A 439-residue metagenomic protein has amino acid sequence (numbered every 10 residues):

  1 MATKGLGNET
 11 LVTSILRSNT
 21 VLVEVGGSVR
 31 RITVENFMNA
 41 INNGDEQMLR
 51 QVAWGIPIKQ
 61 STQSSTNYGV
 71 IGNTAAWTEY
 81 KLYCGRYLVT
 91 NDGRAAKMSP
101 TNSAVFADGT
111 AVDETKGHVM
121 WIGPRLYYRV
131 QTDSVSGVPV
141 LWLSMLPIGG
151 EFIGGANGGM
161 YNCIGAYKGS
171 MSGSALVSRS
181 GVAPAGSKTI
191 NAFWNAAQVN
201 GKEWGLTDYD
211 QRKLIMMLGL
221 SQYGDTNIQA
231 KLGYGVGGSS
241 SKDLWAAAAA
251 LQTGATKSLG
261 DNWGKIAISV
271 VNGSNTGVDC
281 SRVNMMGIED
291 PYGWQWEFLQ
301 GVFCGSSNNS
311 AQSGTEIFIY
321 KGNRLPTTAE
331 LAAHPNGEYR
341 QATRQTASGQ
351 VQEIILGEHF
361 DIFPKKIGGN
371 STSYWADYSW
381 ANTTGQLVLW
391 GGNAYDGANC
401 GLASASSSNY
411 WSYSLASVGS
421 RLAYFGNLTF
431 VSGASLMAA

Functional and structural regions predicted by a protein language model:
M1-S18, L436-A439: Short, intrinsically disordered N-terminal pre-domain segments
S18-V25, G287-E289: Short hydrophobic/aromatic-rich beta-strand motifs
L22-V29, P57-T62, Y167-S170: Short, flexible beta-strand-to-coil junctions
V23-N43: Short, surface-exposed terminal/edge motifs of secreted or surface/virion proteins that either
D45-I122, Y128-V130, A439: GGW-centered surface loops in extracellular recognition modules
W54, Q211-K213, Y234-S258, N262 (+3 more regions): C-terminal, surface-exposed recognition/capping segments
T110-G117, W142-P291, Q295: Short aromatic-cysteine micro-motif
G305-G322: A short, polar/charged loop-to-alpha-helix boundary motif
